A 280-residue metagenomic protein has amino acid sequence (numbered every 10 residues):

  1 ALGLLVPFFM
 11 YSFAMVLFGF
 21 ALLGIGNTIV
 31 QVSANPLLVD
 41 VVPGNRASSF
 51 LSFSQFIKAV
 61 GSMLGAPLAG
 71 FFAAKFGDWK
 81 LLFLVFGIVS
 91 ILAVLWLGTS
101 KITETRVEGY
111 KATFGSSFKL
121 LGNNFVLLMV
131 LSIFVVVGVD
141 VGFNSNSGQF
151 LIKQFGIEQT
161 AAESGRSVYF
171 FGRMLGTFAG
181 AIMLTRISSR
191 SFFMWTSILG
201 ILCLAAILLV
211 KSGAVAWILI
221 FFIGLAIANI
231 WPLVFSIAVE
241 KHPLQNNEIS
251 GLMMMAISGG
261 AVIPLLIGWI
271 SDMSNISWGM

Functional and structural regions predicted by a protein language model:
F9-A14, V210-K211: Helix-breaking motifs and short loop linkers at transmembrane-helix boundaries and internal kinks in secondary membrane
G19-F56: Cytoplasmic helix-loop-helix junction between adjacent transmembrane helices in 12-TM secondary transporters
I29-V42, A228-P243: Intracellular juxtamembrane helix-capping segments at the cytosolic ends of symmetry-related transmembrane helices
R46-P67, M254-I263: Glycine-rich segments within core transmembrane alpha-helices of 12-TM secondary carriers
F53-I102: Helix-loop-helix hairpin linking two adjacent transmembrane segments in secondary transporters
G122-S167, M174: Extracytoplasmic gate region of multi-pass secondary transporters
G176-S188, S271: Helix-to-loop junctions at the C-terminal end of transmembrane segments in multipass secondary transporters
R190-V234: C-terminal transmembrane helical hairpin of 12-TM major facilitator-type secondary transporters
